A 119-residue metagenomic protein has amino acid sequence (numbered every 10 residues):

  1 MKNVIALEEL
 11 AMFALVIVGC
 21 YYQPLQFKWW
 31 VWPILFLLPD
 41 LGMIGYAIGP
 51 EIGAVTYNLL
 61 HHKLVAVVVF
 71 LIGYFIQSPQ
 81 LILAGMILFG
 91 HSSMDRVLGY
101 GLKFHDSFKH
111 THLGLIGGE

Functional and structural regions predicted by a protein language model:
M1-E119: N-terminal membrane-targeting hydrophobic helices
